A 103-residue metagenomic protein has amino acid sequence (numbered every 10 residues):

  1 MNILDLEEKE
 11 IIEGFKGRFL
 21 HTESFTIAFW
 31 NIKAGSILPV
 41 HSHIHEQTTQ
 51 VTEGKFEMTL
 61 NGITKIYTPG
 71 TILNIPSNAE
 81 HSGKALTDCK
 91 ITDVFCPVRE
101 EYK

Functional and structural regions predicted by a protein language model:
M1-S24: A short, N-terminal "cap"/entry segment at the start of jelly-roll beta-barrel domains of the cupin/DSBH fold
E23, T59-I63, L86: Short strand-coil-strand connectors
A28-S42: Conserved short histidine dyad/triad with adjacent acidic residue
I32, H43-M58: Short, conserved beta-strand element in jelly-roll/cupin
T52-E53, T68-P69, T87: A cytosolic small-molecule/anion-sensing beta-strand core signal
G62-S77: Short acidic-glycine-tyrosine-enriched beta hairpin
S77-E101: Ligand-binding loop in jelly-roll beta-barrel domains
